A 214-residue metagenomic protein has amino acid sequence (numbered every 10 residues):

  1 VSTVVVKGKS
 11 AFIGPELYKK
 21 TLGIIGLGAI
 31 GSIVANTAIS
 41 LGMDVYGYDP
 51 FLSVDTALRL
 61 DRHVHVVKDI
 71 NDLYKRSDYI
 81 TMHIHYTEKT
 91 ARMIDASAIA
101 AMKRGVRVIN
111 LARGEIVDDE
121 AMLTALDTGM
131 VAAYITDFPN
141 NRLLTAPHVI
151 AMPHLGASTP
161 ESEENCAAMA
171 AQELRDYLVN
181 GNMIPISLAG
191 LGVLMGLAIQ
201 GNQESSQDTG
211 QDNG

Functional and structural regions predicted by a protein language model:
V1-T21: Phosphate-binding beta-alpha-beta segment of Rossmann-like dinucleotide-binding domains, i.e., the NAD(P)
L27-G28: Glycine-rich Rossmann-fold phosphate-binding loop(s) that bind the pyrophosphate of adenine dinucleotide cofactors
G31-S32: N-terminal Rossmann-fold NAD(P) dinucleotide-binding loop
A35, I39, L126: Gly/Ala-rich phosphate-binding loop of Rossmann-like dinucleotide-binding domains, activating on the conserved
V45-G47: Short beta-strand "acidic-cap" motif of Rossmann-like dinucleotide-binding folds
P50-R142, S158: Rossmann-like adenosine-cofactor binding region
R104-S205, G214: Rossmann-like dinucleotide-binding domain for NAD(H)/NADP(H)
